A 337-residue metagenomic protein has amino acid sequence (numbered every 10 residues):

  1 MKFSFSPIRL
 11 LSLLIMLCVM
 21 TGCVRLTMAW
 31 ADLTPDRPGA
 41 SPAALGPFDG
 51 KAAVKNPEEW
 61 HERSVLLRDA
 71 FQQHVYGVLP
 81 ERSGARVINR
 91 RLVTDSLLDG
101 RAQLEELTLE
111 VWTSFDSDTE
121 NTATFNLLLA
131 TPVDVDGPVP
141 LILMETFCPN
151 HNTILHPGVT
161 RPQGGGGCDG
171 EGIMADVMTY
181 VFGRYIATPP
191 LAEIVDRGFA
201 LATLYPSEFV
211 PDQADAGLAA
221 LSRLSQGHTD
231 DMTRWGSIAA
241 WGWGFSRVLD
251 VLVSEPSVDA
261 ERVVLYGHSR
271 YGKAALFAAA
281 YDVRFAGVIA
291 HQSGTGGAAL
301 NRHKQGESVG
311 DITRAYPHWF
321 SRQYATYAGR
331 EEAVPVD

Functional and structural regions predicted by a protein language model:
L11-G22: Bacterial N-terminal signal peptides
C23-F125, D134, L155-V159: N-terminal targeting or regulatory segments adjacent to alpha/beta-hydrolase or S9 domains
N126-G137, T146-F147: Short beta-strand-to-loop junctions in surface cap/lid or active-site-entrance loops
P138, L143-S254, G297, N301-H303: Cap/lid segment of the alpha/beta-hydrolase catalytic domain
L143, L265-G267, H291: Short beta-strand immediately N-terminal to the catalytic nucleophile in serine-hydrolase-like folds
V258-S269: Alpha/beta-hydrolase fold nucleophile elbow
G267-A279: Glycine-rich nucleophile elbow surrounding the catalytic serine of serine-hydrolase chemistry
A290-D337: Mobile cap/lid helix-loop segments that gate and shape the active-site cleft of serine hydrolases
